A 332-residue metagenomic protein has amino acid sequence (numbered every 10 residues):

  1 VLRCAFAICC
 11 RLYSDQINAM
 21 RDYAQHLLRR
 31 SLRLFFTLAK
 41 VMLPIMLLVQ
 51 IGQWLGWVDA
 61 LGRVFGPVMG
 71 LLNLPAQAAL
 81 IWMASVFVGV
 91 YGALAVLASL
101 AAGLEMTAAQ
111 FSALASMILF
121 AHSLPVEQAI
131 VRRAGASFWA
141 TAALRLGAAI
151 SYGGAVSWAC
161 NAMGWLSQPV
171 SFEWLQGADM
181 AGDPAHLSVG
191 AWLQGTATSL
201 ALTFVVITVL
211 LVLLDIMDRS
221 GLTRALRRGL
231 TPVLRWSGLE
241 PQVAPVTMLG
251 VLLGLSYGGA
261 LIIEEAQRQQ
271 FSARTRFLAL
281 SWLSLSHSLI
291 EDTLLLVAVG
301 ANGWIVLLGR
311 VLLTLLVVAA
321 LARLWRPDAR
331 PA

Functional and structural regions predicted by a protein language model:
C4, C9-C10: Cysteine-centered motifs
Y13-D15: Intrinsic-disorder-associated, low-complexity terminal segments enriched in Asp/Asn/His/Tyr and depleted of Lys/Arg
I17-V68, L146-L234, L312, L316 (+1 more regions): Selected transmembrane alpha-helices and immediately adjacent juxtamembrane segments of polytopic inner-membrane
I45, V49-Q53, L97-A101, V131 (+7 more regions): Membrane-water interface at transmembrane helix exits
M69, M117-L124, L313-L321: Alpha-helical transmembrane segments and their membrane-interface exit regions
L72-A136, W236-L296: Alpha-helical membrane segments and immediately flanking helix-loop junctions that form or couple to the substrate/ion
G135-A143: Short loop segments and helix-boundary regions at transmembrane helix junctions of multi-pass inner-membrane proteins
L296-L308: Extracellular/periplasmic helix-loop-helix junctions in multi-pass membrane proteins
